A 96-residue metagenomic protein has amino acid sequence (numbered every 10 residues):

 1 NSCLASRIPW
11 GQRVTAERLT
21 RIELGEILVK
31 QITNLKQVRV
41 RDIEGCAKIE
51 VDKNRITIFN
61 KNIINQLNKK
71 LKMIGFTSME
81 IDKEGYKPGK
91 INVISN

Functional and structural regions predicted by a protein language model:
N1-N96: Nucleotide-activated chemistry modules centered on ATP-dependent adenylation/adenylyltransferase
